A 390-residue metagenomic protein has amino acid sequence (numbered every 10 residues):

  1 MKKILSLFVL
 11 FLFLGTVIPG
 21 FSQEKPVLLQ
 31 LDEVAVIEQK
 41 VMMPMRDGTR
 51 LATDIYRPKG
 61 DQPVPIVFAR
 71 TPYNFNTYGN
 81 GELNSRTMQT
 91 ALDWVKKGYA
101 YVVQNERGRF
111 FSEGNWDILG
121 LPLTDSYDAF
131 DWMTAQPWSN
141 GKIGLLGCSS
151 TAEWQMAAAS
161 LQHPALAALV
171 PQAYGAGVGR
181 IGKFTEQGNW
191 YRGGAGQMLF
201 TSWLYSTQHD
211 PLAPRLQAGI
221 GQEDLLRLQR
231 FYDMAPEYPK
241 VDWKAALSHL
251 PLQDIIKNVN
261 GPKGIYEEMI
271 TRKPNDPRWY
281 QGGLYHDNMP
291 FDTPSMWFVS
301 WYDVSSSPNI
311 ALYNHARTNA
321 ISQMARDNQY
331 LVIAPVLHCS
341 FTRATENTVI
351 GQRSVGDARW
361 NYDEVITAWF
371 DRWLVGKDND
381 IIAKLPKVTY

Functional and structural regions predicted by a protein language model:
M1-I4: Positively charged n-region of N-terminal signal peptides that target proteins for export
L7-V17: Bacterial N-terminal signal peptides
E24-Q39, P44-L51, P164-A165, K183 (+8 more regions): Alpha/beta-hydrolase-fold serine-hydrolase catalytic core, especially in secreted/extracellular enzymes
T49-L51, P58-V67, S139, P290-F291: Proline/glycine-enriched tight loop/beta-turn segments at coil->beta junctions that connect or precede beta-strands
K59-T134, K183-F184, G188-W190, T342-R353: Cap/lid segment of the alpha/beta-hydrolase catalytic domain
P137-S150: Alpha/beta-hydrolase fold nucleophile elbow
A152-H163: Short glycine-enriched nucleophile-adjacent loop and the immediately C-terminal alpha-helix near the catalytic center
V170-G179, A334-H338: Active-site nucleophile loop of the alpha/beta-hydrolase fold
